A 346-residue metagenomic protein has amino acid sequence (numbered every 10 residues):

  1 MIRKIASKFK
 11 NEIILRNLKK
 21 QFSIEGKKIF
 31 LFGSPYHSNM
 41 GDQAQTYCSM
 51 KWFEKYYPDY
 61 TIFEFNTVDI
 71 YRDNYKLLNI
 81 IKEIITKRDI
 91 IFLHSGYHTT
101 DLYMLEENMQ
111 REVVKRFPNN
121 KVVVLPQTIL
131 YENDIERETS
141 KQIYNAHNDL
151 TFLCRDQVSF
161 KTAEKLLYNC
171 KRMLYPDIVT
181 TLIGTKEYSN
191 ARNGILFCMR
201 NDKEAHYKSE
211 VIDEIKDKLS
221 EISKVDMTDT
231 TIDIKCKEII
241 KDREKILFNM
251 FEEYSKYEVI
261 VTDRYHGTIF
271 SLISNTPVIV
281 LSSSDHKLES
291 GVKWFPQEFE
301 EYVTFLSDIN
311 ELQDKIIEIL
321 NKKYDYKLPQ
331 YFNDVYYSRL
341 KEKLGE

Functional and structural regions predicted by a protein language model:
M1-E346: Active-site anion-handling motifs in enzyme catalytic cores
